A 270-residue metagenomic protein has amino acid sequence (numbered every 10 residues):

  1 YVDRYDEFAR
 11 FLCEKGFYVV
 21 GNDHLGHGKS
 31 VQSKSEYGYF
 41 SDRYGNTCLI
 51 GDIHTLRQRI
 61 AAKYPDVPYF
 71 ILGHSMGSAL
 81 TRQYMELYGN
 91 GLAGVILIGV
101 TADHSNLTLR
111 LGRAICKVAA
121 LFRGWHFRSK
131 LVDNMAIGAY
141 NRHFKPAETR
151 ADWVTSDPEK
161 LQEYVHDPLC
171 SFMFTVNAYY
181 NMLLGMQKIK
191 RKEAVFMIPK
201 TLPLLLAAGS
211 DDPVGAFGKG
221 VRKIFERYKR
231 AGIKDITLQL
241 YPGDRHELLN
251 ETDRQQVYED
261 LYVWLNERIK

Functional and structural regions predicted by a protein language model:
R4-S35: Conserved alpha/beta-hydrolase
S41-A62: Alpha/beta-hydrolase active-site loop
Y64-S75: Alpha/beta-hydrolase fold nucleophile elbow
G73-Q83: Glycine-rich nucleophile elbow surrounding the catalytic serine of serine-hydrolase chemistry
T81-L169: Alpha/beta-hydrolase-fold enzymes
L206-A208: Short beta-strand/loop motif that positions the catalytic acidic residue of the alpha/beta-hydrolase fold
P213-K223: Conserved alpha/beta-hydrolase "acid-adjacent" motif
K229-K270: Catalytic active-site module of serine/aspartate enzymes centered on a nucleophile-bearing elbow/loop
